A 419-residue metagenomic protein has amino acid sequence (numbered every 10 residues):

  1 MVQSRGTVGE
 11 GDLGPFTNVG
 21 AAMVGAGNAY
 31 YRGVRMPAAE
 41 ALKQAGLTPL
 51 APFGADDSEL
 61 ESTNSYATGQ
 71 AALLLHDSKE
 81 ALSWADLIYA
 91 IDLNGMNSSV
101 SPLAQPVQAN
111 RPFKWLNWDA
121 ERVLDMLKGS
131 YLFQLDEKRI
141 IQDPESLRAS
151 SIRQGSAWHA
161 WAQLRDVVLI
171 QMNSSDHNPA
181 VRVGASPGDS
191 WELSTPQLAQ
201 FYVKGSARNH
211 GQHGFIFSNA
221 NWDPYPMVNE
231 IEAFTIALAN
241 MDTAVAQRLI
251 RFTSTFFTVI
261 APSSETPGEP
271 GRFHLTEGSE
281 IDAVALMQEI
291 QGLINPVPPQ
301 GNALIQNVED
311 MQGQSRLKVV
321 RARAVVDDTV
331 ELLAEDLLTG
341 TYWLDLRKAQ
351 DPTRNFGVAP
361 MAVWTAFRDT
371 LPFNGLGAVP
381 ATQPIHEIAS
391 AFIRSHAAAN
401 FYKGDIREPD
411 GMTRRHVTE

Functional and structural regions predicted by a protein language model:
M1-V2: Anion-binding (especially nucleotide phosphate/pyrophosphate-binding) glycine-rich loop and adjoining beta-alpha core
R5: Catalytic micro-motifs at enzyme active sites that drive phosphoryl/nucleotidyl and oxygen chemistry
G9: Long C-terminal interaction/binding lobes of large macromolecular proteins
G14-T17, A22-E419: C-terminal auxiliary extensions adjacent to catalytic cores
